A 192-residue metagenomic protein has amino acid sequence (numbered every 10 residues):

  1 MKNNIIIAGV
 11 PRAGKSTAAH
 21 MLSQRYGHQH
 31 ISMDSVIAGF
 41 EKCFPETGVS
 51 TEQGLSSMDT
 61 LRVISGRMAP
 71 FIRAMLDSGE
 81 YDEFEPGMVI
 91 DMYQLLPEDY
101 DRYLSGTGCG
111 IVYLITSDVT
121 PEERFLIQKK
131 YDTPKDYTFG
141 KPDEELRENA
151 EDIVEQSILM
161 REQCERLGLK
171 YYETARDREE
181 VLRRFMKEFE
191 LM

Functional and structural regions predicted by a protein language model:
I7: Hydrophobic anchor at the beta1->P-loop junction of P-loop NTPases
V10: P-loop (Walker A) phosphate-binding loop of NTP-binding proteins
A13: ATP-binding Walker
S16: Walker A/P-loop
H20, Q24-R67: Conserved substrate/cofactor phosphate-moiety recognition/catalytic segment in nucleotide-dependent phosphotransferases
D59-G108, V112-T116: Glycine-rich phosphate-binding loop used to anchor ATP phosphates in small-molecule kinases, encompassing both
G110-Q156: A glycine- and Lys/Arg-enriched "phosphate-lid" helix/loop adjacent to the NTP-binding pocket of small-molecule kinases
E155-M192: NTP-dependent small-molecule kinase module
